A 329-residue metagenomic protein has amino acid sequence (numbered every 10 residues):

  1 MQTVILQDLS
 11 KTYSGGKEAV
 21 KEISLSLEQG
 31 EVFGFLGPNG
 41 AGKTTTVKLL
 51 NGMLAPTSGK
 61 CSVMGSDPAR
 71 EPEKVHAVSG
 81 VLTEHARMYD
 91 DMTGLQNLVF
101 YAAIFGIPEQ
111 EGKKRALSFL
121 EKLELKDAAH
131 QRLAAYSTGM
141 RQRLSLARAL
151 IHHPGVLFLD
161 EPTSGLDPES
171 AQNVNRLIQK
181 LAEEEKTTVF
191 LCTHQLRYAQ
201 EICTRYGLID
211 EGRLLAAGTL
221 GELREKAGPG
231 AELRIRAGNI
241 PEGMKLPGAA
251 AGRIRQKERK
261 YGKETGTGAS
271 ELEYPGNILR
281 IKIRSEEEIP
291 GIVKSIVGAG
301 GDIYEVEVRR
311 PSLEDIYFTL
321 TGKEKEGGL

Functional and structural regions predicted by a protein language model:
N51: Helix-to-loop junction immediately C-terminal to a conserved catalytic motif
V99, A103, Q110-A128: Conserved ABC ATPase "signature" region
H153: Conserved catalytic motifs of ABC-family nucleotide-binding domains
L157-D160: Catalytic Walker B motif of ABC-type/P-loop ATPase nucleotide-binding domains
R176-I283: ABC transporter nucleotide-binding domain
